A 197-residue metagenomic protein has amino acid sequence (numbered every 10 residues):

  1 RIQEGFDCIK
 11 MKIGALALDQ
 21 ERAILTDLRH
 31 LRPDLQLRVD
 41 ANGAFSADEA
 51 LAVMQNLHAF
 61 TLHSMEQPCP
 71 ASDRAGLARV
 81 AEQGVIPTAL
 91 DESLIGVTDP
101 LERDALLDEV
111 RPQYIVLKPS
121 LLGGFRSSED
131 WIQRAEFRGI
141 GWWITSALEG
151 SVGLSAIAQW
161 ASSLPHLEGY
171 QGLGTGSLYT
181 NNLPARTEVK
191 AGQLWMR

Functional and structural regions predicted by a protein language model:
R1-G84: Metal-dependent enolase-superfamily TIM-barrel catalytic cores that perform enediolate-based chemistry
D7-M11, L37-A41, M65-E66, T88-D91 (+3 more regions): Hydrophobic faces of well-ordered beta-strands that scaffold small-molecule active sites in alpha/beta enzyme cores
A47-L57, A75, G96-V110, G123-I132 (+1 more regions): Catalytic cores of alpha/beta
Q83-G84, V110-R111, R138: Short, structured coil segments at secondary-structure junctions
T88-L101, Y114-V116, E136: C-terminal amphipathic alpha-helical segment
E92-G96, P119-L122, L148, T175: Short, acidic/turn-prone active-site loops that include or flank metal/cofactor- and phosphate-binding residues
E129-D130, R134-S146: C-terminal EAL-domain catalytic cores of bacterial cyclic di-GMP phosphodiesterases
A147-R197: Flexible C-terminal active-site loop/helix
